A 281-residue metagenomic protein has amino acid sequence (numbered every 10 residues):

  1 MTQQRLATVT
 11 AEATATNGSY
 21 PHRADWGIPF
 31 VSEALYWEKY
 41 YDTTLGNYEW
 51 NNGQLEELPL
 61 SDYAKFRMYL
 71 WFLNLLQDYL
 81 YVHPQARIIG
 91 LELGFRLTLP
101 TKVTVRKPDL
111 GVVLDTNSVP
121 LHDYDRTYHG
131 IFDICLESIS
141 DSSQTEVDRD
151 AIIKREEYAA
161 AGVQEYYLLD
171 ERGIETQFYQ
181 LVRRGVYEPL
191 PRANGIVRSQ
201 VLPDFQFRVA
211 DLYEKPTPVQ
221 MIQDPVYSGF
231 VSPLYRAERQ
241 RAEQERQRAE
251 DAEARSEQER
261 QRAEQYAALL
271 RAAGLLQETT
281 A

Functional and structural regions predicted by a protein language model:
M1-A281: Gly/Pro/Ser/Thr-rich low-complexity, intrinsically disordered segments predominantly at protein N-termini
